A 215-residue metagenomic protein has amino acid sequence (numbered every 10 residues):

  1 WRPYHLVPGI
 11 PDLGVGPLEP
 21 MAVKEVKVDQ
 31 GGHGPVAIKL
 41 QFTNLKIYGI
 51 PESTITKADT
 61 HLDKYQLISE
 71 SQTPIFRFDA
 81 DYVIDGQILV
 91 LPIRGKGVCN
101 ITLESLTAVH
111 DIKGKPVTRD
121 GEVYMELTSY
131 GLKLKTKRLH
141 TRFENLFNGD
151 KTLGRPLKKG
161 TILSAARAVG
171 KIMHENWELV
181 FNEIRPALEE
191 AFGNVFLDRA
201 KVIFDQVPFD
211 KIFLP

Functional and structural regions predicted by a protein language model:
W1, L6, P156, A168-I172 (+1 more regions): Residues that form generic nucleotide/phosphate-binding pockets
W1-F143: Hydrophobic-cavity lipid-handling domains and compact docking modules
V7-I10, V23, D150, A166 (+1 more regions): Intrinsically disordered, low-complexity regions
S53, K151, G170-K171, V207-D210: Flexible, active-site-adjacent loop/turn segments at secondary-structure boundaries
V117-T118, V123-E189: Extended amphipathic ligand-handling, pore-lining, and cofactor/metal-binding catalytic surfaces
P186-D198, V202: Hydrophobic alpha-helical segments involved in membrane association or supramolecular assembly
L197-P215: C-terminal helix/juxtamembrane-tail motif
